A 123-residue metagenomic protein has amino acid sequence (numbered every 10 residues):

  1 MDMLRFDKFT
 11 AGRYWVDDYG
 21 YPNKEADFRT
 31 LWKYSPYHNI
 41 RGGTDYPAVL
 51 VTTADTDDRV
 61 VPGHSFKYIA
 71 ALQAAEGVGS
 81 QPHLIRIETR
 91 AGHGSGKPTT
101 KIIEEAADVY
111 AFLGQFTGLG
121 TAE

Functional and structural regions predicted by a protein language model:
M1-E123: Active-site-proximal cap/loop segments of hydrolase catalytic domains
